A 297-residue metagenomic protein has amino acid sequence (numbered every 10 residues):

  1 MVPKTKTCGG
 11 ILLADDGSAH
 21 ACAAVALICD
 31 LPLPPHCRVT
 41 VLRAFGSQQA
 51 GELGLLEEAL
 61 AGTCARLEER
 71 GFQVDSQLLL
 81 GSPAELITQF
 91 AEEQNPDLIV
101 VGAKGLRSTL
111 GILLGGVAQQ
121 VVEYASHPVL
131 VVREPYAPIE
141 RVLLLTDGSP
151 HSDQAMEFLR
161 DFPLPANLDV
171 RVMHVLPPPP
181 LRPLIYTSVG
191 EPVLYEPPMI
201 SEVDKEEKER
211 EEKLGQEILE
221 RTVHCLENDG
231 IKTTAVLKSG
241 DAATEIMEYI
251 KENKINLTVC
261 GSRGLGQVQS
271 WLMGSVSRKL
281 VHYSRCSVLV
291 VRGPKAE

Functional and structural regions predicted by a protein language model:
M1-G9, A84, T88-Y136, R141 (+1 more regions): Gly/Ser-rich helix-loop-strand patches that form or flank binding pockets for ribonucleotide-derived cofactors
M1-K6, G46-Q48, L55-E58, A65-V101 (+3 more regions): Structural beta-alpha unit
V2-G54, R66, R70, R141-E202 (+3 more regions): Small/aliphatic-rich secondary-structure junction motif
D16, L79, G105, E134 (+2 more regions): Structured loop/turn residues at secondary-structure junctions
A21, L56, L114-A118, S152 (+3 more regions): Short, conserved glycine- and acidic-residue-centered signature motifs in active-site or ligand-binding loops
I28, T63, I87, V121 (+4 more regions): Aromatic/hydrophobic pocket-lining residues that form π-stacking "cages" and hydrophobic walls in ligand
T40-L42, D75-L79, L130, R171-M173 (+2 more regions): General small-molecule cofactor/ligand-binding pocket signal
